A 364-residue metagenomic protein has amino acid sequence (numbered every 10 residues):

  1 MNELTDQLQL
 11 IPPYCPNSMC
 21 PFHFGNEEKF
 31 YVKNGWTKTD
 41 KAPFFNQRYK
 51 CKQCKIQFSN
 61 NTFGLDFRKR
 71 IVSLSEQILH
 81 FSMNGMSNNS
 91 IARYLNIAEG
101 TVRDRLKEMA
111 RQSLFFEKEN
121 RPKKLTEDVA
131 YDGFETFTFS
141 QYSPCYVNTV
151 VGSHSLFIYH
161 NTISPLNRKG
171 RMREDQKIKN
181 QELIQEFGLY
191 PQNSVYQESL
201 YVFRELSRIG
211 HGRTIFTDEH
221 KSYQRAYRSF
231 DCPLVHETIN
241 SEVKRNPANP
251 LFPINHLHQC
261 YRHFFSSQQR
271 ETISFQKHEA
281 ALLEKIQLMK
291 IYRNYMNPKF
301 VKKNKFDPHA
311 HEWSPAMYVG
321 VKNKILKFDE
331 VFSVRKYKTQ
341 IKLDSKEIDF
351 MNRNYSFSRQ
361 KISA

Functional and structural regions predicted by a protein language model:
M1-A364: Residue-level recognition of single "structural anchor" positions that define or cap local secondary structure
